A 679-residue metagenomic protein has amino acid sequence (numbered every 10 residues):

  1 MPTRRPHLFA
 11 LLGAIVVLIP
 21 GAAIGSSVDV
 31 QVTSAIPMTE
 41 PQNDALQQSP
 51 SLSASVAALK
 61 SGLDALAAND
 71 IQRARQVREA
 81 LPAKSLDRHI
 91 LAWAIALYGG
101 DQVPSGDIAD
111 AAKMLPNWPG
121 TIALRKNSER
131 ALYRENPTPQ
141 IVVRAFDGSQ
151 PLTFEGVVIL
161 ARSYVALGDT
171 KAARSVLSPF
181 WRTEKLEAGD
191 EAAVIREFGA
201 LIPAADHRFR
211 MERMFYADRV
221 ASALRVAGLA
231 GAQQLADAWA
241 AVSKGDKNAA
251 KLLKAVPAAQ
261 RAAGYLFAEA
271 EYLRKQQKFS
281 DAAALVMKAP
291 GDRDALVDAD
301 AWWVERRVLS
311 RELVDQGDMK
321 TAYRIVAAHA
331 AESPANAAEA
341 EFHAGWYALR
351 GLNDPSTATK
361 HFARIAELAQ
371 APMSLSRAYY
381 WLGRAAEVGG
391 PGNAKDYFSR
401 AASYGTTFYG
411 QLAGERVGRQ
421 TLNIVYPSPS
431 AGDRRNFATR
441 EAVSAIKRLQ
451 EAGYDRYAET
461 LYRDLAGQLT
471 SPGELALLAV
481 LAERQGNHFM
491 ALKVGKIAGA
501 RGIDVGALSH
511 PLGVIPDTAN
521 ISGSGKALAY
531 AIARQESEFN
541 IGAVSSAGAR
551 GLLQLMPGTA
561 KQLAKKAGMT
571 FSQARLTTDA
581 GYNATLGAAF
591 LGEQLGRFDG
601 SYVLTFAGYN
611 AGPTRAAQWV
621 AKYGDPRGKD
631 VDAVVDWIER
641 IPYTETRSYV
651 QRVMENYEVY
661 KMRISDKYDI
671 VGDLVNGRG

Functional and structural regions predicted by a protein language model:
I24-S55: Compositionally biased, proline/threonine/alanine/serine-rich low-complexity intrinsically disordered stretches
D44-L52, R75-L86, L97-G100, A109-G120 (+16 more regions): Solenoid-like repeat scaffolds
A58, R88, A92, I108 (+10 more regions): TPR repeat positional signature
S61, A92-I95, S128, L160 (+10 more regions): Structural register within alpha-helical repeat arrays
A65, G99, L132, Y164 (+9 more regions): Residue at a conserved register position within TPR or TPR-like alpha-solenoid repeats
N69, N136, G168, D218 (+7 more regions): Residue-level detector of the short coil/turn that links helix A to helix B within each tetratricopeptide repeat
K84, W93, I108-D110, M114 (+11 more regions): Catalytic glycan-binding domains that act on GlcNAc-containing polysaccharides
